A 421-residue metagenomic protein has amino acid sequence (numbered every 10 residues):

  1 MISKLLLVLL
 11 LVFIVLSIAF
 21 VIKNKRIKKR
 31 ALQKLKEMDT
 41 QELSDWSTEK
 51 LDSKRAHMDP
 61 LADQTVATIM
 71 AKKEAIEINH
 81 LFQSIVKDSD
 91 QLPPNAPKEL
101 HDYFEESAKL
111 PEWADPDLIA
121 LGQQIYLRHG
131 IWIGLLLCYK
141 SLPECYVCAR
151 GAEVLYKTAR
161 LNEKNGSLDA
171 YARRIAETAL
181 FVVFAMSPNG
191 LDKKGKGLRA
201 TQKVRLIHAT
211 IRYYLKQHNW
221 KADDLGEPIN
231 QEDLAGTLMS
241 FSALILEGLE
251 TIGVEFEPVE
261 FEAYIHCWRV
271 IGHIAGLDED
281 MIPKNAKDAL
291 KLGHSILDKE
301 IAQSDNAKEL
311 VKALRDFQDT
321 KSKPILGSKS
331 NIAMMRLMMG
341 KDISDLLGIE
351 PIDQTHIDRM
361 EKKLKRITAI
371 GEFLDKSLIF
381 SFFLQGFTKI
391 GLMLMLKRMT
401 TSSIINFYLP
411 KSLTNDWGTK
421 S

Functional and structural regions predicted by a protein language model:
I2-S421: Mature, function-bearing regions of proteins
